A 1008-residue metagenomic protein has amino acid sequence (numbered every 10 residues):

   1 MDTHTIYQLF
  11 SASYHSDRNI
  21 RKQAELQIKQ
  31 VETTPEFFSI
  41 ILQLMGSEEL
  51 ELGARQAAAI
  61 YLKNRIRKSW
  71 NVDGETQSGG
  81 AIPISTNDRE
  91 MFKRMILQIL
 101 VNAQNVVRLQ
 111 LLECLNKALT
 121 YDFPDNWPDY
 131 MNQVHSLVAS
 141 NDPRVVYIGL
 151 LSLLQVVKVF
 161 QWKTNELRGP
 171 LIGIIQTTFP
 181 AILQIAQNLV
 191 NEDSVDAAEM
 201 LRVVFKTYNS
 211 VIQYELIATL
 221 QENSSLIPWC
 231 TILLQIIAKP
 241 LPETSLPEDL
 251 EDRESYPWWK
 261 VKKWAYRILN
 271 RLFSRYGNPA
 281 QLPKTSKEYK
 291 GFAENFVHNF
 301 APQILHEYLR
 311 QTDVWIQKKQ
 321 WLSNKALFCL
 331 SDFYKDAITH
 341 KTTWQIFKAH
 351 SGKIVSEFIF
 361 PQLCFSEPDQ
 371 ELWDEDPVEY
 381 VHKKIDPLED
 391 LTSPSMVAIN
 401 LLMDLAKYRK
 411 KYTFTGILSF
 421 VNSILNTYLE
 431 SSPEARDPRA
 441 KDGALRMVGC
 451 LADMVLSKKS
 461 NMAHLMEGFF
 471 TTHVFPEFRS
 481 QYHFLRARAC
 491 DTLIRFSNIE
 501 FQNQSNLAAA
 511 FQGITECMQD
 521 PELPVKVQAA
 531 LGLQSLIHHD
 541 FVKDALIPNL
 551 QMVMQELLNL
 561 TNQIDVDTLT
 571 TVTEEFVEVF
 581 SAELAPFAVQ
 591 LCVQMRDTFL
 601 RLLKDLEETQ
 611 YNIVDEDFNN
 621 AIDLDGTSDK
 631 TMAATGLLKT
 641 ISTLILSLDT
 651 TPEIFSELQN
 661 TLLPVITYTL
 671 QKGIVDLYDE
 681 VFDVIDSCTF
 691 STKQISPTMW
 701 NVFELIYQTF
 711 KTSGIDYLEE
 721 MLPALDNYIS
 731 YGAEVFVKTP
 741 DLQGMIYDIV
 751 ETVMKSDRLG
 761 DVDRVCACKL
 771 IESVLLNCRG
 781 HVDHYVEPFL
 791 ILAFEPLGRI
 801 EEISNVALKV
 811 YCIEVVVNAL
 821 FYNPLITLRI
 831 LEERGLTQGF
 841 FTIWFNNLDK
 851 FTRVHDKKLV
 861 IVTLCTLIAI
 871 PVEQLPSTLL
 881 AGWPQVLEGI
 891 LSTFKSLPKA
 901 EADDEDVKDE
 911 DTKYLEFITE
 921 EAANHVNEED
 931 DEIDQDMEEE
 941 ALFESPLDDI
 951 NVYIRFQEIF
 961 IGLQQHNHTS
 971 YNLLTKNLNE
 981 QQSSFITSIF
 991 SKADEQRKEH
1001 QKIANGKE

Functional and structural regions predicted by a protein language model:
M1-E1008: Karyopherin-beta/Importin-beta family HEAT-repeat alpha-solenoid scaffold
